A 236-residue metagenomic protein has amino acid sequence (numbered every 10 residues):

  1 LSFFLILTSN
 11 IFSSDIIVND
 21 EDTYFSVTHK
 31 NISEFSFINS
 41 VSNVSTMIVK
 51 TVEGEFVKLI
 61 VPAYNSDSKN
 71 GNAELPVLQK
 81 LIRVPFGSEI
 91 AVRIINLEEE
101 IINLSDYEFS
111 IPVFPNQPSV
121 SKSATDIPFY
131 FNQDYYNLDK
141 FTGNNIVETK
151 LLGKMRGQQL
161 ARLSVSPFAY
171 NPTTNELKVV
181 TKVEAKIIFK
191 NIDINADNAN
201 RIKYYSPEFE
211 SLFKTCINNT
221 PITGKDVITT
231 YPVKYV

Functional and structural regions predicted by a protein language model:
L1-N10: Bacterial N-terminal signal peptides
F12-V236: Extracellular pro-sequences of secreted precursors
